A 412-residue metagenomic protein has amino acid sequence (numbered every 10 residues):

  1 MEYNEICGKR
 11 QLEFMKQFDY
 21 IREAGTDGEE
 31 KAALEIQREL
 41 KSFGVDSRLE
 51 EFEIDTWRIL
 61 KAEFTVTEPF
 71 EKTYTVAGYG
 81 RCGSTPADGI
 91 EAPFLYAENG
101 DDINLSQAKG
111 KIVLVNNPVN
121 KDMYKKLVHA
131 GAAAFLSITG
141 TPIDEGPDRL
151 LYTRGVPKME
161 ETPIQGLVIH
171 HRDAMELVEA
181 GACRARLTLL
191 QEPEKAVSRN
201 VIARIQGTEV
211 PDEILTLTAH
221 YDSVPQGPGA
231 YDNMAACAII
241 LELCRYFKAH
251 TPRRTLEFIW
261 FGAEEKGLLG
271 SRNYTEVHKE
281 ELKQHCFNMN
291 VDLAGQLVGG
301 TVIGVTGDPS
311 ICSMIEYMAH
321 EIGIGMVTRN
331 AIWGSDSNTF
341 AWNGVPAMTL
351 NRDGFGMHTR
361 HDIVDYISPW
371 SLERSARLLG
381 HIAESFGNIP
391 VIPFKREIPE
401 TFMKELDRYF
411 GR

Functional and structural regions predicted by a protein language model:
M1-E5, D19-D27, T85, V113-P118 (+6 more regions): Second-shell loop/turn segments in exported
E5-G28, Q37-S47, L105, I112-N117 (+4 more regions): Catalytic-core environment of secreted peptidases
E5-G8, E13-K109: Noncatalytic luminal/extracellular "stalk/propeptide" segments of secretory-pathway proteins
K16, L49, I112-V115, A134-S137 (+9 more regions): Structural recognition of the beta-strand scaffold that forms the well-ordered cores of secreted hydrolase catalytic
Y74-M159, P163, M326: Extracellular/luminal Protease-associated
A77-L105, Y152-A230, E242-R245, A249 (+1 more regions): Soluble metallo-hydrolase cores and metallopeptidase-like ectodomains found primarily in the secretory/periplasmic
R245, G356-R412: His/Asp/Glu-rich mid-to-C-terminal helical/loop segments that flank catalytic regions of hydrolases
F261-F355, R360: Metal-dependent peptidase/peptidase-like ectodomains
